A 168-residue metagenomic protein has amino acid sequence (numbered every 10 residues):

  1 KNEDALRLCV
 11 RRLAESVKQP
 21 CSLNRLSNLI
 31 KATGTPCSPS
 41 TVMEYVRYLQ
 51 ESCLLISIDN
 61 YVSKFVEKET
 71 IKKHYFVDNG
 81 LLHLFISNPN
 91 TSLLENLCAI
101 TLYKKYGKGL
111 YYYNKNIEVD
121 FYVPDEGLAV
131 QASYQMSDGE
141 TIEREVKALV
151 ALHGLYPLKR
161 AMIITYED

Functional and structural regions predicted by a protein language model:
K1-A129: Accessory nucleic acid-recognition modules appended to NTPase machines
Y134-D168: Catalytic cores of nucleic-acid endonucleases
